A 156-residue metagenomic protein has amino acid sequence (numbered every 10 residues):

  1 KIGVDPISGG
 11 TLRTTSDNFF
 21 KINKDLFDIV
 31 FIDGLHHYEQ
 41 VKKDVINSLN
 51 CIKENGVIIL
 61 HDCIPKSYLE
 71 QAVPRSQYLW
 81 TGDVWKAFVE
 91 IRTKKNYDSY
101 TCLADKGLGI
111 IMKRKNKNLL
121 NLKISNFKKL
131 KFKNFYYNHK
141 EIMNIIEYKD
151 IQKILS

Functional and structural regions predicted by a protein language model:
K1-F31, L35-S156: A short alpha-helical cap/connector motif
